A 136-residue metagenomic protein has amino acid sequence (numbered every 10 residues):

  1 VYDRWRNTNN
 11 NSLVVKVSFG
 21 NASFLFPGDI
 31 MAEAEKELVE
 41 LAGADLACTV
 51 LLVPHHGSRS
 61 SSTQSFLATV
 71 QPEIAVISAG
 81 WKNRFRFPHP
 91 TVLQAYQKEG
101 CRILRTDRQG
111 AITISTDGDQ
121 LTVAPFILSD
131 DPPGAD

Functional and structural regions predicted by a protein language model:
V1-V50, R108-D136: Core dinuclear metal-dependent hydrolase active-site scaffold
E35-G110: Cap/insert and terminal regions of metallo-dependent hydrolase folds
